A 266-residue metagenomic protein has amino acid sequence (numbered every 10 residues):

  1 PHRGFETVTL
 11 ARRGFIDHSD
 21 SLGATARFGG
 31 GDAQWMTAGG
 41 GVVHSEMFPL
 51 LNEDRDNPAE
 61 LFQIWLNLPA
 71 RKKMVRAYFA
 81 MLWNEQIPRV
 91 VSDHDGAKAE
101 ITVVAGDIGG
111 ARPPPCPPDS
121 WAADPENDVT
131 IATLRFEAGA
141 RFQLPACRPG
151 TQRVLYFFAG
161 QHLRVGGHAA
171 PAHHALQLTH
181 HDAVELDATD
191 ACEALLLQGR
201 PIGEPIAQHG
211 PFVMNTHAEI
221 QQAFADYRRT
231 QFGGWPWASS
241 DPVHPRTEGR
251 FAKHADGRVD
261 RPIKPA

Functional and structural regions predicted by a protein language model:
P1-A266: Jelly-roll (double-stranded beta-helix
